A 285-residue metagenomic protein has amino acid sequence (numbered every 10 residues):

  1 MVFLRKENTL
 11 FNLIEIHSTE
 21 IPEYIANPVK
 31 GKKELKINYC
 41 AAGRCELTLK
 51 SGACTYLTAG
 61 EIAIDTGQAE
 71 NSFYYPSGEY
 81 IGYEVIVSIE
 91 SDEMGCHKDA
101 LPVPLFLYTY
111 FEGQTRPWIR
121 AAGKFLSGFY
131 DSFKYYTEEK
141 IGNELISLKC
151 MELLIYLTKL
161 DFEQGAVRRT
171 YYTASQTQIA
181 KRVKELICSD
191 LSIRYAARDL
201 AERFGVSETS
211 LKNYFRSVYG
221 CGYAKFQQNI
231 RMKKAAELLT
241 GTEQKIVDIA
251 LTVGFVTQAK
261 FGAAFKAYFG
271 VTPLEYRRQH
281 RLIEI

Functional and structural regions predicted by a protein language model:
V2-F106: N-terminal regulatory/effector-sensing and dimerization cores that precede helix-turn-helix DNA-binding domains
D92-L154: Loop-centered beta-sheet repeat module
Y108-A121, E139-L145, I155-E185, S189 (+2 more regions): Short, Lys/Arg-enriched, Trp-marked, Pro/Gly-tolerant hinge/linker segments that flank
I146, F204, V253-G254, F265: Core residues of bacterial helix-turn-helix
K181-S189, I193-R194, R198-D199, S217-Q258 (+1 more regions): Terminal helix-turn-helix DNA-binding modules in bacterial transcription factors
D199-V206: Helix-turn-helix
T209, A259, L274: Key DNA-contact positions within bacterial/archaeal DNA-binding proteins
L211, F215, K260-F261, F265: Short hydrophobic/aromatic patch on the recognition helix
